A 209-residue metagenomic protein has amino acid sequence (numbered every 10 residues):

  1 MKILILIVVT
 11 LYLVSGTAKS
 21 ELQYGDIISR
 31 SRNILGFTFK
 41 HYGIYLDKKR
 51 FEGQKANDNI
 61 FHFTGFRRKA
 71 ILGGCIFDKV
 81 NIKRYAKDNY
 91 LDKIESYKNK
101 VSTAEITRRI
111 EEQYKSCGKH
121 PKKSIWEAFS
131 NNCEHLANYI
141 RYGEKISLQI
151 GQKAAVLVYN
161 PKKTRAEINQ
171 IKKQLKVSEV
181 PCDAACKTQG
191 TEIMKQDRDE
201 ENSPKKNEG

Functional and structural regions predicted by a protein language model:
K2-S15: Cleavable N-terminal signal peptides of Sec/SRP-targeted secreted and luminal proteins
I3, E112-G209: Activation targets extended, charge/polar-rich intrinsically disordered C-terminal tails
G16-S20: Boundary at the C-terminal end of the N-terminal hydrophobic targeting segment
E21-S96: Glycine-rich catalytic cores of cysteine/serine-nucleophile enzymes that process amide/ester linkages in cell-envelope
A70-K119, K123-A128: Intrinsically disordered, low-complexity, charged/polar segments
